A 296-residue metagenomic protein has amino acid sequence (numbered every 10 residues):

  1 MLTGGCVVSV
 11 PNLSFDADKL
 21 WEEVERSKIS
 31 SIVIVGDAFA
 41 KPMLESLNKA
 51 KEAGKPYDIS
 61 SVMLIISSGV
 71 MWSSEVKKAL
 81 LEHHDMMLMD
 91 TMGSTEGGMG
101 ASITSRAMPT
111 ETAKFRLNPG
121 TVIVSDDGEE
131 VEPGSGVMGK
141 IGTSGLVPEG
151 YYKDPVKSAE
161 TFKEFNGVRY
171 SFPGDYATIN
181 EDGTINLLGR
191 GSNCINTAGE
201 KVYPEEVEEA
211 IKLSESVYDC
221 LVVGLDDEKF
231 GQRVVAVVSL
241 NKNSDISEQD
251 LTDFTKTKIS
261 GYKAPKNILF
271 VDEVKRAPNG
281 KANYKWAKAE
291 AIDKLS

Functional and structural regions predicted by a protein language model:
L2-G5, E22, I29-I34, L44-T110 (+3 more regions): Gly/Ser/Thr-rich phosphate-binding loop
V7-S27, A38-P42, S46, V202-V207: ATP-dependent adenylate-forming carboxylate-activation enzymes
E22, D37, G93, S144 (+6 more regions): AMP-binding/adenylate-forming catalytic core of the ANL superfamily
S61, D85, S216-D219, G261 (+2 more regions): Glycine-centered tight turns that cap/initiate beta-strands
H83, V122-T143, I179-D182, S244-E248 (+1 more regions): Conserved beta-loop-beta connector loops within the AMP-binding
M89-E96, A113-F115, V223-L225, L269: Beta-strand->loop->alpha-helix junctions that form or flank phosphate-binding loops in nucleotide-handling enzymes
T110-R116, T161, G167-V168: Short Gly/Pro-enriched turn/cap motifs at secondary-structure boundaries
A289-S296: Acidic/polar alpha-helix N-cap and adjacent early helical turns within long charge-rich amphipathic helices/linkers
